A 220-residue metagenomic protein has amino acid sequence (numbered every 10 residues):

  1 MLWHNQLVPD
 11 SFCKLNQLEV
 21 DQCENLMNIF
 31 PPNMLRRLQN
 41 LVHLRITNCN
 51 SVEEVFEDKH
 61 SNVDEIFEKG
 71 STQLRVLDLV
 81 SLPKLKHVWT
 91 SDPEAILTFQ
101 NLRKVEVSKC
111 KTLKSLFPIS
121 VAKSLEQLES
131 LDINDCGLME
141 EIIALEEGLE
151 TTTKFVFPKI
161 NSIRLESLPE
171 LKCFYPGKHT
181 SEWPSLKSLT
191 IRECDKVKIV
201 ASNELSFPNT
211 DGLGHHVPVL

Functional and structural regions predicted by a protein language model:
M1-L220: Cross-kingdom leucine-rich repeat
